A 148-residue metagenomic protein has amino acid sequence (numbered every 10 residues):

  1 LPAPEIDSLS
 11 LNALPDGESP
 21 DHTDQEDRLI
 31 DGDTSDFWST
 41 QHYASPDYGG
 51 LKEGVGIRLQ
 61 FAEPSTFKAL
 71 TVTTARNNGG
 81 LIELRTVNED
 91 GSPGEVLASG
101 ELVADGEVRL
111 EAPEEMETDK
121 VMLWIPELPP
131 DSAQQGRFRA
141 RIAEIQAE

Functional and structural regions predicted by a protein language model:
L1-A62, R76: Disordered, acidic Ser/Thr/Pro-rich linker "stalks" and the adjacent N-terminal cap of the next globular domain
L11-N12, E18-D21, F37-H42, E63-F67 (+3 more regions): Short amphipathic alpha-helical surface micro-motifs
R28-L29, R58, T71, E83-R85 (+1 more regions): Soluble periplasmic/extracytoplasmic beta-strand elements of cell-envelope proteins
G54-G56, T66-A69, E107, K120: Intrinsic-disorder/low-complexity, polar/charged segments enriched in Ser/Thr/Lys/Arg/Asp/Glu/Gln
G56-T66, A112-M116: Extracellular and analogous surface-interaction loops
S65-N77: A short beta-strand element within beta-rich, extracytoplasmic domains of secreted/secretory-pathway proteins
R76-E148: Trp- and acidic/polar-enriched beta-sheet ligand-binding modules for extracellular glycan and matrix recognition
